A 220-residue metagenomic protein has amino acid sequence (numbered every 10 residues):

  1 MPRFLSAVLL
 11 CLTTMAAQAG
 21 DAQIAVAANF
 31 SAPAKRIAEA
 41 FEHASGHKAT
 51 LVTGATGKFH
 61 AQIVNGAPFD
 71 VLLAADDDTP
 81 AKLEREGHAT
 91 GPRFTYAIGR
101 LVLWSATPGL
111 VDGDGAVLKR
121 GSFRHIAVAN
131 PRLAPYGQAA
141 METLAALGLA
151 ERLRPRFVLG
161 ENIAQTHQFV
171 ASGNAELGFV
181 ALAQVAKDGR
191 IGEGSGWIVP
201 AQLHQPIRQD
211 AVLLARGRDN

Functional and structural regions predicted by a protein language model:
R3-A16: Bacterial N-terminal signal peptides
G20-T53, G57-A67, A74-D77, A81-G87 (+1 more regions): Exported/periplasmic ABC-transporter solute-binding proteins
